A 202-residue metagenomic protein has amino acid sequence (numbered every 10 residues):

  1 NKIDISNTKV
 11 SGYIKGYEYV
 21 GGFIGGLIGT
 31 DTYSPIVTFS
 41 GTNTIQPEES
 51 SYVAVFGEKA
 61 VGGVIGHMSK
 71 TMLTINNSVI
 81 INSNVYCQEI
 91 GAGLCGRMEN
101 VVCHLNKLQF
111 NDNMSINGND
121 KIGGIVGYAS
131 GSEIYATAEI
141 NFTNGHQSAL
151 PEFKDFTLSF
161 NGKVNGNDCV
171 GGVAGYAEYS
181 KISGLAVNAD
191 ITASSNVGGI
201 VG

Functional and structural regions predicted by a protein language model:
N1-G202: Surface-exposed loop/turn motifs in large extracellular/passenger domains
